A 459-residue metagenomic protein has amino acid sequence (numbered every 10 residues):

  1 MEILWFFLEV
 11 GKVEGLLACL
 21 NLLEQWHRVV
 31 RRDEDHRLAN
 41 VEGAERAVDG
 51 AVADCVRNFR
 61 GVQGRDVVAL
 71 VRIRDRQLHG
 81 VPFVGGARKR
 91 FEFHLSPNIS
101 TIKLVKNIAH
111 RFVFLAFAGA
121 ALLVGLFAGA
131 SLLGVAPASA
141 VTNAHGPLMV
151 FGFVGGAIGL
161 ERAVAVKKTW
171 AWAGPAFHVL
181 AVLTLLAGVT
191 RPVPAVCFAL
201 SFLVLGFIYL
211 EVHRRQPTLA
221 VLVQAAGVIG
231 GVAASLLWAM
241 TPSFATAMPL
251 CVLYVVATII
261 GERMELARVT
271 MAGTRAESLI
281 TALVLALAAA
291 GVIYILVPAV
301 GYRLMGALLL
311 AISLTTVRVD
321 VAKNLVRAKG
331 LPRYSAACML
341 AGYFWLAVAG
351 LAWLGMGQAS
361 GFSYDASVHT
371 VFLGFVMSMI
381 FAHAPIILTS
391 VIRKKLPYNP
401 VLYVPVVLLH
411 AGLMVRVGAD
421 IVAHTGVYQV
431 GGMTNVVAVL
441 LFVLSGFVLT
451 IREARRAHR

Functional and structural regions predicted by a protein language model:
M1-G61, F83, F93: Intrinsically disordered, low-complexity segments enriched in glycine and mixed charged residues
I3, R32, I73, L104-N107: N-terminal leader/targeting segments
L4, G61, V67-V71, A87 (+3 more regions): Generic low-polarity alpha-helical segments
N21-L23, R32, F59, I73-D75 (+3 more regions): A composition/secondary-structure signal for short, hydrophobic, low-basic-content segments with alpha-helix propensity
V29-R31, N40, V67, V81-F83 (+3 more regions): Alpha-helical and His/Cys-centered functional microenvironments
G43, D54-R57, G64, A87 (+3 more regions): Glycine-rich loops and low-complexity Gly/Arg-rich segments that provide flexible linkers or classic glycine-based
A51-T101: Polybasic, low-complexity intrinsically disordered segments
L95-R459: Hydrophobic alpha-helical transmembrane segments of multi-pass integral membrane proteins
